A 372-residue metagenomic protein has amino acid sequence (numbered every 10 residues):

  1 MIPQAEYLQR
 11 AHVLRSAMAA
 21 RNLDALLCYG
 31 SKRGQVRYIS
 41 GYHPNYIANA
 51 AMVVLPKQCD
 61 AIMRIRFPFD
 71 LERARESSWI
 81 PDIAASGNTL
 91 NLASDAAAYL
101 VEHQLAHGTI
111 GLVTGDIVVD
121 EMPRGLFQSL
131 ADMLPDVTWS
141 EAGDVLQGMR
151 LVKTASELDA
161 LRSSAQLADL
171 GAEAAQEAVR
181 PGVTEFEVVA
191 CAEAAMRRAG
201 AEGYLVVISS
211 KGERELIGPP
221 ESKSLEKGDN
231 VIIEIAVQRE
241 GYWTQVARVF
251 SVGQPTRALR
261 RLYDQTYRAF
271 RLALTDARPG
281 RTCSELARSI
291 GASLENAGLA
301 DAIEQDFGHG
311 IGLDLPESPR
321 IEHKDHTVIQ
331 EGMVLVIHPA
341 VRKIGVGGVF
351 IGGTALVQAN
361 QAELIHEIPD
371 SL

Functional and structural regions predicted by a protein language model:
M1-L372: Active-site neighborhoods and metal-handling regions in enzymes and metal-associated proteins
